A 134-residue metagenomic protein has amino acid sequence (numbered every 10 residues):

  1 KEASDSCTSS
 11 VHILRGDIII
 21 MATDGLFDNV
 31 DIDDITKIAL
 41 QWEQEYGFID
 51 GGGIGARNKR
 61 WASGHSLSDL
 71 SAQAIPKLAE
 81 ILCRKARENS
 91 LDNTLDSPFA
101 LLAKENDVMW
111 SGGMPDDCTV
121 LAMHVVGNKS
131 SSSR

Functional and structural regions predicted by a protein language model:
E2-A22, L26-R134: C-terminal catalytic subdomain
